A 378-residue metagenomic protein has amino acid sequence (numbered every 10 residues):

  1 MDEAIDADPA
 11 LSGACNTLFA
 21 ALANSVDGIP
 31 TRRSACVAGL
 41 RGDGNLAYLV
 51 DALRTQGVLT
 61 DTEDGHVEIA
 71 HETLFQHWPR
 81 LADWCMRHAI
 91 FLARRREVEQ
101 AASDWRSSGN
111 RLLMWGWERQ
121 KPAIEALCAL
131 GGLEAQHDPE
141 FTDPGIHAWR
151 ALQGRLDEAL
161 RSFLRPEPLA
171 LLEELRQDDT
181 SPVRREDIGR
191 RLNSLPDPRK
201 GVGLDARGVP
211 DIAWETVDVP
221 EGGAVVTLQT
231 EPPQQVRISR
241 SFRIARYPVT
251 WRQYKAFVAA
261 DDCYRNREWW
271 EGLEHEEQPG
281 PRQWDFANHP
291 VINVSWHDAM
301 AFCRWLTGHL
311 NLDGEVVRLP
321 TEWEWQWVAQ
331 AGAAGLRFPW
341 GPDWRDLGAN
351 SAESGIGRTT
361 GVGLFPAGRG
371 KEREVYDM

Functional and structural regions predicted by a protein language model:
M1-F163: Amphipathic helix/helix-loop-helix segment enriched in hydrophobic residues with interspersed Lys/Arg and occasional
P30-A35, L113-G116, A224-R240, N350-A352 (+2 more regions): Short, polar loop/linker segments at the starts of domains and inter-domain junctions
H71, T250, T321: Short, conserved phosphate/pyrophosphate- and ester-handling motifs at nucleotide-, phospho-/glycolipid
W78-R80, F257, V328-A331: Short active-site loop/helix that positions an aromatic residue
N110-L112, P198-G201, A260-Y264, W305-R318: Surface-exposed helix-capping loop/turn segments at secondary-structure junctions
L133-T227: Leucine-rich, hydrophobic repeat-scaffold detector
T180, G203-E277, P290-D298: A short glycine-rich, aromatic-capped structural motif
E277-M378: Functional-site microenvironments in short loops/helix caps that host divalent-cation chemistry
